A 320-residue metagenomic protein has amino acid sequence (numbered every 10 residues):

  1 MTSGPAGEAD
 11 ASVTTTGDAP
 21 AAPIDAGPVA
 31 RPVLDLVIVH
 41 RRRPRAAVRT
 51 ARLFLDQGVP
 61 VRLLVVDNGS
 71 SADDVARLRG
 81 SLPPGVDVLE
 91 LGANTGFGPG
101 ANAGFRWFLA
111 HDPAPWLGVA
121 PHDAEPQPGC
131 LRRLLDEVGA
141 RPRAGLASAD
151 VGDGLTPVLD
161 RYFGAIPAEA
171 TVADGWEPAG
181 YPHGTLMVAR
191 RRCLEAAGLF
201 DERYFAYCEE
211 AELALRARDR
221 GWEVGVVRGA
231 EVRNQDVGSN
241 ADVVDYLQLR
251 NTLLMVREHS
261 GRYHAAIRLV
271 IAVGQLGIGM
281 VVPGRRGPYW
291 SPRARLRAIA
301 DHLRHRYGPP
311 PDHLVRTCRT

Functional and structural regions predicted by a protein language model:
M1-L53: N-proximal low-complexity "stem/linker" segments adjacent to membrane-targeting elements
G4, T15-G17, E90, T95-A103 (+3 more regions): Acidic/His-rich active-site region of diverse nucleotide-sugar glycosyltransferases
R52-V61: Short, acidic, metal-binding catalytic loop of nucleotide-sugar glycosyltransferases
D67-R77, A93: A conserved acidic beta->alpha catalytic loop
A114-E125: Short beta-strand-to-loop acidic/aromatic patch adjacent to the donor-nucleotide binding site
G180-A189, C193-G198, R203-E231: A short, conserved alpha-helix in the catalytic core of glycosyltransferases
D219, R233-L254, R286-S291: Nucleotide-sugar-dependent glycosyltransferase catalytic core
Y246-N251, R262-T320: Non-catalytic, C-terminal membrane-associated alpha-helical segments of glycosyltransferases
